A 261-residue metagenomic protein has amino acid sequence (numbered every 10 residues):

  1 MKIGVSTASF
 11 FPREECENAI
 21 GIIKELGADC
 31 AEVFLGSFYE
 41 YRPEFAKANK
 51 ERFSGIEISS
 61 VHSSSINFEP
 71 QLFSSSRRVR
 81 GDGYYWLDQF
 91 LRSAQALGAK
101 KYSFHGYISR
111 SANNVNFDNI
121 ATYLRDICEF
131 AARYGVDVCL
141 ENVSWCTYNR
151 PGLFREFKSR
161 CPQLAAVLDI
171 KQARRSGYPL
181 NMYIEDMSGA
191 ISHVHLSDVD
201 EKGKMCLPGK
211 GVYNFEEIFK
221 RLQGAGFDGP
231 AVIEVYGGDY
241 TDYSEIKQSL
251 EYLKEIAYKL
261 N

Functional and structural regions predicted by a protein language model:
M1-L91, Q95, A132, A165 (+1 more regions): N-terminal pre-domain/capping segments
A8-E15, F34-A46, Q71, S109-N114 (+4 more regions): Acidic-and-aromatic substrate-binding clefts and catalytic sites of carbohydrate-active enzymes
R13, E17, P70-A165, R175: Active-site acidic/histidine proton-transfer and metal-coordination neighborhood in alpha/beta enzyme cores
A28, A94, G98-A99, I191 (+1 more regions): A structural motif
C30-A31, S37, V61, R125-V212: Acidic/histidine-rich catalytic cores of soluble enzymes
E44-N49, R80, Y84-L87, F117-R125 (+4 more regions): Charged helix-capping and loop-helix junction motifs
I56, A99-K100, V136, A225-G229: A short helix->loop->beta-strand "cap" motif at the edges of active sites that frequently abuts
P230-V235: Short acidic/histidine-rich active-site segments
